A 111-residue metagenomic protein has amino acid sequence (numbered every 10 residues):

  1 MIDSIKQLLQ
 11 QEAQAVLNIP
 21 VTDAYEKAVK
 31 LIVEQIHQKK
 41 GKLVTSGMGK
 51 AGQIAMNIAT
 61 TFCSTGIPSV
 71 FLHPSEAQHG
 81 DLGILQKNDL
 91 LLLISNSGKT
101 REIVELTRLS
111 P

Functional and structural regions predicted by a protein language model:
M1-G41: An N-terminal, well-structured beta->alpha segment
V33, K42-P111: Glycine-rich phosphate-binding loops that contact phosphosugars or nucleotide phosphates
